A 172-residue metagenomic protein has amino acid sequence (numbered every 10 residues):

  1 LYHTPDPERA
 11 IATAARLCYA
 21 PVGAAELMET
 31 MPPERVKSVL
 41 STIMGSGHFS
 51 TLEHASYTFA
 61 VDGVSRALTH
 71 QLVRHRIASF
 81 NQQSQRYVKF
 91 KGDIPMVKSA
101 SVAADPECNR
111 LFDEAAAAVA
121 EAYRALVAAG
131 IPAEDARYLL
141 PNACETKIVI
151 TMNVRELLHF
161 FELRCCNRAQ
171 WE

Functional and structural regions predicted by a protein language model:
L1-E172: Family-specific signature for flavin-dependent thymidylate synthase
